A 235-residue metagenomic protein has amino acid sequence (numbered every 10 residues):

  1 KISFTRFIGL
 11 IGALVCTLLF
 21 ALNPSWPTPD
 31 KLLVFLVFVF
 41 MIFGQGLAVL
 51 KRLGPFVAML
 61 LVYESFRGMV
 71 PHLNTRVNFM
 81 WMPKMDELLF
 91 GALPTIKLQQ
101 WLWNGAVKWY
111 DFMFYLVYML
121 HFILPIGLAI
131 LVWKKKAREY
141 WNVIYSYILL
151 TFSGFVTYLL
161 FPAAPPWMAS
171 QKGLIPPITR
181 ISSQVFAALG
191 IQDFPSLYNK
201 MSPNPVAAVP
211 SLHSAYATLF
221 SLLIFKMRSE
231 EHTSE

Functional and structural regions predicted by a protein language model:
K1-L32, L47-L124: N-terminal transmembrane-helix/juxtamembrane module of multi-pass inner/ER membrane proteins
D30-F35, L116-A129, S211-I224: Hydrophobic alpha-helical transmembrane segments
V39-A48, I130-A137, I224-R228: Structural signal for the C-terminal ends of transmembrane alpha-helices and the immediately following loop
G44-A48, V107, D111, K135-E139 (+3 more regions): Membrane-helix interfacial "entry" motifs
L53, V57, P125-F161, P166-L174: Interfacial segments of alpha-helical transmembrane regions
Y63, R67, P71, D86 (+4 more regions): Membrane-water interface at transmembrane helix exits
T157-M227: Membrane-interfacial catalytic/cofactor-binding modules of polytopic membrane enzymes
E231-E235: Conserved small/polar residues in nucleotide/adenosyl-binding loops
